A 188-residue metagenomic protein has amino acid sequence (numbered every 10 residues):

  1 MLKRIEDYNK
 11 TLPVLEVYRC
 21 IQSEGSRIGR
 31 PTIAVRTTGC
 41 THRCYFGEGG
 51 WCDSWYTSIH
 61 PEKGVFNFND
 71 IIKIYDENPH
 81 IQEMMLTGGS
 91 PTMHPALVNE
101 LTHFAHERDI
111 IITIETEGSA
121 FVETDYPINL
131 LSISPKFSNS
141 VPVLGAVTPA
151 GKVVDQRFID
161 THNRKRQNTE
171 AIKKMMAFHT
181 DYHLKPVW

Functional and structural regions predicted by a protein language model:
K3, D7-Q22, I28-T32, T38 (+2 more regions): Conserved Radical SAM active-site core
R19-E24, D181-K185: Short charge-dense sequence patches
I72, D76, E83, T92-W188: Conserved AdoMet/S-adenosylmethionine-binding subsite of the radical SAM
